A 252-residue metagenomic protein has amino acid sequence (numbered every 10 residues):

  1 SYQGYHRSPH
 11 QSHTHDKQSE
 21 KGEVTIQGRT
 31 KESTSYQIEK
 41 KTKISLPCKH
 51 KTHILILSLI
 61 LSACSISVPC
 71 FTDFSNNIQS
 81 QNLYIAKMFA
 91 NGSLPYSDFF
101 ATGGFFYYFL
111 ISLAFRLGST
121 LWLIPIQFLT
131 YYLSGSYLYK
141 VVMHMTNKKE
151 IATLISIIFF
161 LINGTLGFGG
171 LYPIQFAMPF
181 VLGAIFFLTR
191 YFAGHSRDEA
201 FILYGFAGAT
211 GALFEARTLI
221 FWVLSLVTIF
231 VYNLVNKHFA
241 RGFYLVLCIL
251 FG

Functional and structural regions predicted by a protein language model:
S1-I66: Start-transfer (signal-anchor) and selected internal transmembrane alpha helices of multi-pass inner/ER membrane
H53-S62, K237-G252: Hydrophobic alpha-helical membrane-interfacial segments at the cytosolic entry of transmembrane helices
C70-I85, Y96-L110, G118: Extracytoplasmic catalytic/substrate-binding loops of multi-pass membrane glycan-assembly enzymes
L121, P125-T146, G183-F187: Transmembrane-helix motifs of polytopic, lipid-linked glycan transferases
G135-I162, M178-P179: Transmembrane-helix signature of polytopic, membrane-embedded enzymes that assemble or transfer cell-envelope glycans
T146, L182-L203, N233-N236: Membrane-interface transmembrane helices that cradle and orient dolichyl/undecaprenyl
G167-A177: Short acidic/glycine- and proline-prone juxtamembrane loop motifs at membrane-interface regions of multi-pass membrane
E199-A216, W222-V227, C248-F251: Membrane-interface alpha helices of multi-pass inner-membrane proteins
